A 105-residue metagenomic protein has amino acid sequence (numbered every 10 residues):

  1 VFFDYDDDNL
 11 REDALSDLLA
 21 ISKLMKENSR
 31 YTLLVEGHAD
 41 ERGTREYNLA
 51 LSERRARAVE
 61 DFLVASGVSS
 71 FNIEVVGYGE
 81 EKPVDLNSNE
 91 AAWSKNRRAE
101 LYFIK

Functional and structural regions predicted by a protein language model:
F2-E36, R57-S70, L101-K105: Periplasmic peptidoglycan-binding/anchoring modules of Gram-negative envelope and division proteins
E36-K105: Periplasmic OmpA-like peptidoglycan-binding domain that tethers envelope proteins to the cell wall
